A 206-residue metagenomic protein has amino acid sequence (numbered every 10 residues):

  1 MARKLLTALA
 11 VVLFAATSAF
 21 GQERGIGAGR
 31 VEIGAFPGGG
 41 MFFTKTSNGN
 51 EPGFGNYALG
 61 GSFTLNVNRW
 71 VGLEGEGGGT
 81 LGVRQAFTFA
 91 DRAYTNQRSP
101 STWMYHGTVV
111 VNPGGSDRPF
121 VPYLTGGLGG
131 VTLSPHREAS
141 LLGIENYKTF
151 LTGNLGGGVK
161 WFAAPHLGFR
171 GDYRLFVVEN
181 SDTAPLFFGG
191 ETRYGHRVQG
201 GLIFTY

Functional and structural regions predicted by a protein language model:
M1-G27: Cleavable N-terminal export/targeting peptides
F14, T152-N154, K160, G168-D172 (+2 more regions): A broad helix-preferring feature
Q22-R24, G34, M41, S62-A139 (+3 more regions): Gram-negative (and chloroplast) outer-membrane scaffold detector with strong preference for beta-barrel transmembrane
G38-G60, K148-T149: Surface-exposed strand-loop-strand hairpins of Gram-negative outer-membrane beta-barrel proteins
F43, T132-P135, G143, V177-E179: Short, solvent-exposed loop/turn segments at secondary-structure junctions
K45-N50, A90-R98, E138-E145, A184-G190: Extracellular loop and loop/strand-boundary signature of outer-membrane beta-barrel proteins
P52-F54, K160-F162, H166-G168, R174-P185 (+1 more regions): Subset of outer-membrane beta-barrel
